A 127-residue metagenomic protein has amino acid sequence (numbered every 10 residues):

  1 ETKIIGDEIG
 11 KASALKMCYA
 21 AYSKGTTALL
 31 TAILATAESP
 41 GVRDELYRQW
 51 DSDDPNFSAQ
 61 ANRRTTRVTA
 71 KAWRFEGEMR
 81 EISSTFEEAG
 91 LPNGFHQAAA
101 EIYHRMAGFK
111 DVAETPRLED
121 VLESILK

Functional and structural regions predicted by a protein language model:
E1-I9: A short, charged helix-loop
E8, T31-I33, S124: Short, surface-exposed, polar/charged, turn-prone segments marking secondary-structure boundaries
I9-G10, A21: Glycine-rich "substrate-gating" loop/helix at the edge of Rossmann-like oxidoreductase active sites
L15-T115: Helical "substrate-binding/catalytic lid" subdomain of Rossmann-like NAD(P)-dependent dehydrogenases/reductases
E114-K127: Short, basic/aromatic-enriched C-terminal tail that caps enzymatic domains
